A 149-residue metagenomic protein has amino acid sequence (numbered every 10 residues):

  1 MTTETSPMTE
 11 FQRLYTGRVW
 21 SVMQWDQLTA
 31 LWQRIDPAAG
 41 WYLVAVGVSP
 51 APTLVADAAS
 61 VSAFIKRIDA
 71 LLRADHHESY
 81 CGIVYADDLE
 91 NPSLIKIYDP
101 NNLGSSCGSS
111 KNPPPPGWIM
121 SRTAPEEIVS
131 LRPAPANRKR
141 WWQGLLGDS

Functional and structural regions predicted by a protein language model:
M1-S49: N-terminal "first-domain core" detector
T2-T5, F11, A74, S109 (+1 more regions): Residue-level signal for the start and early helices of compact helical domains
E4, E10, E78, E126-E127: Glutamate identity and glutamate-enriched acidic tracts
R13, R18, R34, R67 (+4 more regions): Arginine residue identity/basic-tract feature
W20, D26-L28, S93-S149: Polybasic, proline/glycine-rich intrinsically disordered low-complexity segments
R34-L103: Hydrophobic alpha-helical segments that drive targeting, anchoring, or assembly
